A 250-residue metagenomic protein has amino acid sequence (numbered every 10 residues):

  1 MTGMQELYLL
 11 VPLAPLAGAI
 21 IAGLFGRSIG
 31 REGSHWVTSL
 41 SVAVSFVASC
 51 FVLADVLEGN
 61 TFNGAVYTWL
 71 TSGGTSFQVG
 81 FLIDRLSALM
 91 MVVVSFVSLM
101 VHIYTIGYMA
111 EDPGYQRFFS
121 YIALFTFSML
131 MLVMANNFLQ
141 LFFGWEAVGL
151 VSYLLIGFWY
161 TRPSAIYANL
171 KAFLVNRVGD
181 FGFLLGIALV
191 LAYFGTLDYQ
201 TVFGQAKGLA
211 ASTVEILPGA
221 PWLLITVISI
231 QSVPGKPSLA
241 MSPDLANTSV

Functional and structural regions predicted by a protein language model:
M1-V250: ...captures the hydrophobic TM-helix bundle architecture rather than a specific catalytic motif, and can also fire on
